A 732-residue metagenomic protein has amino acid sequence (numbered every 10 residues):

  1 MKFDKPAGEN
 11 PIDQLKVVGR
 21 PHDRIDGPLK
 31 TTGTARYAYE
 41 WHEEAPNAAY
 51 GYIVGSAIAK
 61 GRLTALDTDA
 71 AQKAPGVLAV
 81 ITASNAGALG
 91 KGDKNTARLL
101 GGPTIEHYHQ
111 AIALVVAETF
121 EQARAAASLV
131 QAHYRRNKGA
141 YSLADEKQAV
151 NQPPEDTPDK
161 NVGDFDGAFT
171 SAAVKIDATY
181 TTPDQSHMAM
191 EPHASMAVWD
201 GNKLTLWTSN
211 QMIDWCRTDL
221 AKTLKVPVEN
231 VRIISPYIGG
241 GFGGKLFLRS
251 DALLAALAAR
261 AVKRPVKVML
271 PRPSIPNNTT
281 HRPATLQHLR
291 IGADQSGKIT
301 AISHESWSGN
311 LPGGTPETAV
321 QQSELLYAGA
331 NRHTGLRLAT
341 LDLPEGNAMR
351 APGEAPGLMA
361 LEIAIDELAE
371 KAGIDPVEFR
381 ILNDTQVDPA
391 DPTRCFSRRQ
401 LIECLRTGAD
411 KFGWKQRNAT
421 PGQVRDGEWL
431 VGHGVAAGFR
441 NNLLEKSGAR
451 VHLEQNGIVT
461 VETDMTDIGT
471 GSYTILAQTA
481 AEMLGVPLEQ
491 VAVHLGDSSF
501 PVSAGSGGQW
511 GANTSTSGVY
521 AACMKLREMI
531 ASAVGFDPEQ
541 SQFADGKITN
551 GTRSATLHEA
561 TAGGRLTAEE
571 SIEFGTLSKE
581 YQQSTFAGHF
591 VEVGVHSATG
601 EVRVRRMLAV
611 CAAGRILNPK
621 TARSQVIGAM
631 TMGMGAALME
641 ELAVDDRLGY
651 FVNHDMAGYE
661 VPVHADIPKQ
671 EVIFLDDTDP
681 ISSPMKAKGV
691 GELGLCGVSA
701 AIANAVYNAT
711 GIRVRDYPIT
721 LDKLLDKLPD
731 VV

Functional and structural regions predicted by a protein language model:
M1-D156, A178, D251: Flexible, low-hydrophobicity surface segments
R20, D26-G33, T157-S195, G201 (+4 more regions): Glycine-rich loop/linker segments at domain edges
A83-S84, V226-R232, R260-V268, Q295 (+4 more regions): C-terminal catalytic domains of large/alpha subunits in multi-subunit enzymes
G90-K94, A126-L129, R217-D219, F242-L248 (+9 more regions): Short acidic, glycine/serine/threonine-rich loops at helix termini
R98, Q148-L224, D384-I458, V652-F674: Helix-loop-helix junctions that connect adjacent transmembrane helices in secondary transporters/permeases, recognized
N137, C216, S235-Y237, F242-N331: Conserved beta-strand/loop scaffold segments within soluble protein domains that form the structured core and edges
C216, L220, I233-I234, I238 (+6 more regions): Extended, hydrophobic alpha-helical segments in both membrane/secreted and soluble proteins
T300, T460, V602-R605: Generic structural signal for well-ordered beta-strand positions
